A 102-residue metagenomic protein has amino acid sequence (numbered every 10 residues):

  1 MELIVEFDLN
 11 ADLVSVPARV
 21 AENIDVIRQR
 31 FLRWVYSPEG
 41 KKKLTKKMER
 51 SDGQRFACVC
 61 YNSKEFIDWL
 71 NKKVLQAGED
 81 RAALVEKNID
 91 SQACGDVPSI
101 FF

Functional and structural regions predicted by a protein language model:
M1-E22: Short, extreme N-terminal segment that most often corresponds to the first beta-strand
N23-L32: Short, surface-exposed linear segments at secondary-structure transitions and domain or protein termini
L32-F102: Short, mixed-charge low-complexity intrinsically disordered segments
